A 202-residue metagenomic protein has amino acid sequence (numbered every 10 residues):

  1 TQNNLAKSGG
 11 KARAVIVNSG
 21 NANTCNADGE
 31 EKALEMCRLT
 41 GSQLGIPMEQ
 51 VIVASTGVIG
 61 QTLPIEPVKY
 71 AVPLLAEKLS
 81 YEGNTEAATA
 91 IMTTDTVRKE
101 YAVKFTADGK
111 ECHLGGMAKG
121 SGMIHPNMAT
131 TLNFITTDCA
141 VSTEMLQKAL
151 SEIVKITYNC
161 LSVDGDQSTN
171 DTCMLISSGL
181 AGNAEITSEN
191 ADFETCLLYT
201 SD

Functional and structural regions predicted by a protein language model:
T1-V53, L74: Small-residue-rich
G20-A22, T56-V58, A140, S178-L180: Short, ordered loop/turn segments at secondary-structure junctions
N23-D28, G60-L63, S142-M145, A184-I186: A generic structural signal for short coil/turn motifs at secondary-structure boundaries
L34, Q43-Y158: Glycine-rich, mobile lid/loop segments that gate access to catalytic sites or pores
I153-C160, T172-L180: Membrane-embedded hairpin module used as a gating/binding unit in multi-pass transport and secretion proteins
L161-S162, S178-E189, F193-L197: Glycine- and Gly-Pro-enriched alpha-helical subdomains that act as flexible, kink-prone "lid/hinge" or packing modules
Y199-D202: Conserved small/polar residues in nucleotide/adenosyl-binding loops
